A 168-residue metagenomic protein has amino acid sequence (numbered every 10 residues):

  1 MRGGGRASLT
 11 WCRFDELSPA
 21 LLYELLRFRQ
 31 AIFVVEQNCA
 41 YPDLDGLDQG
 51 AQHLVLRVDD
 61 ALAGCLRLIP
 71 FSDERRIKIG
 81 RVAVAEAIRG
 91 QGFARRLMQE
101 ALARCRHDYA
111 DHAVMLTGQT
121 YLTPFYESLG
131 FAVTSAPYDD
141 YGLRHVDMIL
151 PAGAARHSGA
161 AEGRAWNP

Functional and structural regions predicted by a protein language model:
R2-H53, R57-A61, G159-G163, N167-P168: Short amphipathic alpha-helix that is part of the acyltransferase structural core
Q49, D59-A61, F71-E74, Y141 (+1 more regions): Short strand-connecting beta-turns/loops that link adjacent beta-strands
V55, A61-P70, R76-A83: Conserved beta-strand in the GNAT
P70-G80, R89, D108-H112, Y141-R144: A conserved beta-turn-beta hairpin within the catalytic core of GNAT-like acetyltransferases that forms part
V84, G90-A103: Conserved acetyl-CoA-binding loop-helix of GNAT-fold acetyltransferases
M98, C105-Q119: Conserved GNAT acetyl-CoA-binding A-motif
M115-T117, E127, A132-D147: Conserved catalytic-core motifs of GNAT/GCN5-like acyltransferases
D139-P168: C-terminal "cap" of GNAT-fold acetyltransferases
